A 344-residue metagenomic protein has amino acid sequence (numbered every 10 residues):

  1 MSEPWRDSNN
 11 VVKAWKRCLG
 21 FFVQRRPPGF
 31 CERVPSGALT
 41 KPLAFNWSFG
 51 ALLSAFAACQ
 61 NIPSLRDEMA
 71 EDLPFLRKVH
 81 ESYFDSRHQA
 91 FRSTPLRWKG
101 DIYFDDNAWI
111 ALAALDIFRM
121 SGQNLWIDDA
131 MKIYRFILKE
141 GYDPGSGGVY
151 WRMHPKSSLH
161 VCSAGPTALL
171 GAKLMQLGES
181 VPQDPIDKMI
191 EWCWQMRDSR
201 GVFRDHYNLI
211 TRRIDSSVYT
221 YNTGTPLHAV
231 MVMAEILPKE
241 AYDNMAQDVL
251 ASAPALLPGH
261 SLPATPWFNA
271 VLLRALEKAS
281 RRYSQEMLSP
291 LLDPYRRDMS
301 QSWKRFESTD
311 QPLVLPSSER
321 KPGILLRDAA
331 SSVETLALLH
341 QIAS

Functional and structural regions predicted by a protein language model:
E3-D105, L159, A241-D248, S252-S344: CBM-like carbohydrate-recognition segments
I62-P63, M120-N124, L174-D184, M233-E240 (+1 more regions): Inter-helical turn/loop segments and adjacent helix faces that build the functional surface of alpha-helical bundle
A70-L177, D184-D187: Extended ligand-binding groove/face enriched in aromatic
A164-T167, G171, P182-V230: Active-site cradle of extracellular carbohydrate-active enzymes
V218-L256: Oxyanion-binding "anion nests"
